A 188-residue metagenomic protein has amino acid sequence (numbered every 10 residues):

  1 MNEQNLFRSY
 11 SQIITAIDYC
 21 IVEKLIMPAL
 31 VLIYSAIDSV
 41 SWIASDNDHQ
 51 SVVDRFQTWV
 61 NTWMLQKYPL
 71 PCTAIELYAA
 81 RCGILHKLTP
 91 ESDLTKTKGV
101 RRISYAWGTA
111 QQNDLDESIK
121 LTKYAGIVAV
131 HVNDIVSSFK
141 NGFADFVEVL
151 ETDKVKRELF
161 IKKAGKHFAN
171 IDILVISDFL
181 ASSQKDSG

Functional and structural regions predicted by a protein language model:
M1-M27: Charged alpha-helical initiation segments
Y10, A29, A74-L77: Hydrophobic packing residues in well-ordered alpha-helices of helical domains and bundles
I13-A16, L32, A80: Short, hydrophobic/aromatic alpha-helical segments in well-folded domains
C20-Q66: Short, contiguous, well-structured surface segments enriched in hydrophobic/aromatic residues
W63, K67-I171: Long, charged low-complexity segments
K185-G188: Eukaryotic intrinsically disordered, low-complexity regulatory tails and linkers enriched in charged/polar residues
